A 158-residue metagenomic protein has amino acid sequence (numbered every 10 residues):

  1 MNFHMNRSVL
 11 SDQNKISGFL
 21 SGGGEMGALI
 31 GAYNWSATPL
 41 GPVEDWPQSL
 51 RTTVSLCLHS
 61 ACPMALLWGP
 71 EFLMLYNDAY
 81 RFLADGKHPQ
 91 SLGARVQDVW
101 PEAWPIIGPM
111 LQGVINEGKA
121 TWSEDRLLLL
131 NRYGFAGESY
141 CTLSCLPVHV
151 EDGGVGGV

Functional and structural regions predicted by a protein language model:
M1-P63, N116-A120, E124-C145, H149-V158: PAS-family sensory modules
N2, G31-Y33, P39-P42, S60-C62 (+1 more regions): PAS-family sensory domains
